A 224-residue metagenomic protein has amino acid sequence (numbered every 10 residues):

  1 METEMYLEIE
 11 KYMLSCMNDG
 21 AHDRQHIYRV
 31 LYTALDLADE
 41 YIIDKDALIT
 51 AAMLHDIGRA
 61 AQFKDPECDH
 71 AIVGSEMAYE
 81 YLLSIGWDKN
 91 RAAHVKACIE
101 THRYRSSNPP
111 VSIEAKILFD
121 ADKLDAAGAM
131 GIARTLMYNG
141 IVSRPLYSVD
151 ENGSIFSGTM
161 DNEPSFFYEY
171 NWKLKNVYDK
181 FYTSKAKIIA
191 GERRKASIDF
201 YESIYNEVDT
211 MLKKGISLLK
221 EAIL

Functional and structural regions predicted by a protein language model:
M1-K11: Short alpha-helical hairpin
Y12-M17, A60-F63: A short, mixed-charge helix-start or loop-turn motif at secondary-structure junctions
L14, L31, L35, G58 (+3 more regions): Amphipathic alpha-helical segments within well-ordered protein domains
C16-I43, L54, S107-L224: Divalent metal-dependent phosphate-bond-processing catalytic cores, especially two-metal-ion Mg2+/Mn2+ enzymes that act
G20, K64-C68, I85: Short gly/ser-rich anion-binding loops that grip negatively charged ligand groups
K45-K64, H70, G74, A78 (+1 more regions): His-Asp-centered metal-binding catalytic motifs of divalent-metal-dependent phosphohydrolases/nucleases
Y81-F119: Hydrophobic, well-structured mid-protein blocks that either form specific transmembrane helices
